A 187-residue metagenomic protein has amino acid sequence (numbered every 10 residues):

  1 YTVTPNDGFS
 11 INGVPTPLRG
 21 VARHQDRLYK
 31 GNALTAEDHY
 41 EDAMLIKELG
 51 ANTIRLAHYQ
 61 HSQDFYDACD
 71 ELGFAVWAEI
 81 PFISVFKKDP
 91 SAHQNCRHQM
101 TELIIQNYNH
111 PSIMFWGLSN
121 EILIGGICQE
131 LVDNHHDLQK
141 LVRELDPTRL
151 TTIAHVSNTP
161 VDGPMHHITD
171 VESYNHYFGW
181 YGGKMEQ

Functional and structural regions predicted by a protein language model:
Y1-H136, T151-T152, E172: Active-site-adjacent substrate/metal-binding segments within catalytic domains of carbohydrate-active enzymes
D133-Q187: Extracellular glycoside hydrolase catalytic/binding regions
